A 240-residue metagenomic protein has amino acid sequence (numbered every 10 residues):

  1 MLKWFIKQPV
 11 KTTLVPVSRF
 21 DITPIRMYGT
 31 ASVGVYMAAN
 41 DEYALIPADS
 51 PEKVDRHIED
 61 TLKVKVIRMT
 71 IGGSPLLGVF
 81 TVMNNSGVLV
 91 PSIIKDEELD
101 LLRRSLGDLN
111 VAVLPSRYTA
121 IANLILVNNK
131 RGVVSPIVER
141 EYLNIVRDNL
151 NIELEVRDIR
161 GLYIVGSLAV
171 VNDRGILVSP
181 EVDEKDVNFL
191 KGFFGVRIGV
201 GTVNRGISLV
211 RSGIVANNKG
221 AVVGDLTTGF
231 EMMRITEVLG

Functional and structural regions predicted by a protein language model:
L2-G240: The feature marks the mature, well-folded catalytic cores of soluble enzymes
